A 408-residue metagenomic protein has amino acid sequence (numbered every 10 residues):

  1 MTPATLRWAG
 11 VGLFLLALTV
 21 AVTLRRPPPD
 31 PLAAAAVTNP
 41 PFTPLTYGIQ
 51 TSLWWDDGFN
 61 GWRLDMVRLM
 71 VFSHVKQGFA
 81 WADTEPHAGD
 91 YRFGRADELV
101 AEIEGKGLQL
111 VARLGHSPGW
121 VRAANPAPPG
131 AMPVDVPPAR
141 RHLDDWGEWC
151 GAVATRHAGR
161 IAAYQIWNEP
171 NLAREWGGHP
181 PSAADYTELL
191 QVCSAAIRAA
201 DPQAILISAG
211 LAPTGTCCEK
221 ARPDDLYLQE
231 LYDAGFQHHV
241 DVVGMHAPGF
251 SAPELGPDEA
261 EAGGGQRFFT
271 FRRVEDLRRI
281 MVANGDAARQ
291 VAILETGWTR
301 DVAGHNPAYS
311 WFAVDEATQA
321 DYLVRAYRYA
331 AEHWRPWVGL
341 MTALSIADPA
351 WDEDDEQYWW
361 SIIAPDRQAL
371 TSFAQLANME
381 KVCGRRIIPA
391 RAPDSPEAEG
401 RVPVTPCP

Functional and structural regions predicted by a protein language model:
M1-L15: N-terminal Sec-pathway targeting helices
G12-A17, V22, R26-P27, P31 (+12 more regions): Aromatic-rich peripheral "rim/lid" segments of glycoside hydrolase catalytic domains that contact and position glycan
V22-H74, G78: Boundary/entry segment of secreted carbohydrate-active catalytic domains
P40, L143, G147, P181-A313 (+1 more regions): Noncatalytic carbohydrate-binding groove/subsite architecture in carbohydrate-active enzymes
L45-T51, V75-Q77, L110-L114, A162-I166 (+4 more regions): Hydrophobic faces of well-ordered beta-strands that scaffold small-molecule active sites in alpha/beta enzyme cores
W54-L69, D145-T155, A221-D233, A320-A330: Short, acidic/polar
M70-C218, F250, W298-D301, A347-E353: Substrate-binding cleft and catalytic face of glycoside hydrolase catalytic domains, especially the flexible beta-alpha
E102-L108, V153-I161, V192-A204, A234-H239 (+3 more regions): A structural motif corresponding to the C-terminal end of an alpha-helix and its immediate exit/capping segment
